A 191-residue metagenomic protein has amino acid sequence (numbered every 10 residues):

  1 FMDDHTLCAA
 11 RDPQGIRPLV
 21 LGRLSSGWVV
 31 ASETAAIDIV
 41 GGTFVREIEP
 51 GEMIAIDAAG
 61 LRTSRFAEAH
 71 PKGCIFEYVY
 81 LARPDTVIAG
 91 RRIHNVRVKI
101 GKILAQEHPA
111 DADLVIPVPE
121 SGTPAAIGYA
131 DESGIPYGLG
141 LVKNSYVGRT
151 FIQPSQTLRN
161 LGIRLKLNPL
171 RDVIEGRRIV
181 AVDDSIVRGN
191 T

Functional and structural regions predicted by a protein language model:
F1-G122, A130-L170: N-terminal segments that mediate ammonia production and transfer in glutamine-dependent amidotransferase systems
G162-T191: PRPP/pyrophosphate-binding module of the type I phosphoribosyltransferase fold
